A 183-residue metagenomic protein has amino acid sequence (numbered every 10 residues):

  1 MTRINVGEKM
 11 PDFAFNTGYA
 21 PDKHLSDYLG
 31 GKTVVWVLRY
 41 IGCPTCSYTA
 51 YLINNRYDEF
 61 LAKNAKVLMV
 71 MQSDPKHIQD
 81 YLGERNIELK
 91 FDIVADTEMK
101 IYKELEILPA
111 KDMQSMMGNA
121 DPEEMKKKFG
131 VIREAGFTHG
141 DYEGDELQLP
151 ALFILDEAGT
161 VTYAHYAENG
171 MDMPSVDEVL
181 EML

Functional and structural regions predicted by a protein language model:
M1-S26, Y48: N-terminal "domain-start" segment that seeds a small globular fold
N5-E8, L29, A62, L147: A generic fold-level signal
M10-P11, V34, L149-A151: Short loop/turn microsegments at loop-to-beta-strand junctions
H24-I53, K66: Short active-site neighborhood of thiol/selenol oxidoreductases, capturing the structured segment around
L38, M71, D156: Short beta-strand/turn micro-motifs composed of small residues that flank or help shape donor/cofactor-binding pockets
T49-E104: Structural microenvironment flanking redox-active thiols in thiol-disulfide oxidoreductases
F91, D96-N169: Thiol/selenol-based redox catalytic cores and closely related redox-interacting motifs
G170-L183: A short, polar/charged loop-to-alpha-helix boundary motif
